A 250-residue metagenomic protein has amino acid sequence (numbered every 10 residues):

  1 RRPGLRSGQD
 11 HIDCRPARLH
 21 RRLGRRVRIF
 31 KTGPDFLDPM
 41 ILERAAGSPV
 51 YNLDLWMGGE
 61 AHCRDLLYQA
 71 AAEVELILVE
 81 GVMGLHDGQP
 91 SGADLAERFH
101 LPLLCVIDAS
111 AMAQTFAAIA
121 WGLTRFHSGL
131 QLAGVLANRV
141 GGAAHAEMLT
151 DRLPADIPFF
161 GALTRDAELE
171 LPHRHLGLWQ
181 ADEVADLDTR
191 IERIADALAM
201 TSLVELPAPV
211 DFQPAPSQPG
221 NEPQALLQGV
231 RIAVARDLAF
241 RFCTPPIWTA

Functional and structural regions predicted by a protein language model:
R2-F99, I107-Q131, A143-E147: ATP-dependent carboxylate-amine ligase catalytic core
A71-E73, P223-Q228: Glycine-rich phosphate/diphosphate-binding loops that line cofactor/substrate pockets in enzymes
L78-E80, L104-V106, L136, A233: Structural motif
L103-V106, F160-A162: Short hydrophobic alpha-helical runs that function as membrane-insertion/retention elements
A113-Q224: Internal gly/pro-rich beta-alpha loop/helix module that stabilizes soluble enzyme cofactors or their anionic handles
Q228-A250: Phosphate-binding active sites in nucleotide-utilizing proteins
